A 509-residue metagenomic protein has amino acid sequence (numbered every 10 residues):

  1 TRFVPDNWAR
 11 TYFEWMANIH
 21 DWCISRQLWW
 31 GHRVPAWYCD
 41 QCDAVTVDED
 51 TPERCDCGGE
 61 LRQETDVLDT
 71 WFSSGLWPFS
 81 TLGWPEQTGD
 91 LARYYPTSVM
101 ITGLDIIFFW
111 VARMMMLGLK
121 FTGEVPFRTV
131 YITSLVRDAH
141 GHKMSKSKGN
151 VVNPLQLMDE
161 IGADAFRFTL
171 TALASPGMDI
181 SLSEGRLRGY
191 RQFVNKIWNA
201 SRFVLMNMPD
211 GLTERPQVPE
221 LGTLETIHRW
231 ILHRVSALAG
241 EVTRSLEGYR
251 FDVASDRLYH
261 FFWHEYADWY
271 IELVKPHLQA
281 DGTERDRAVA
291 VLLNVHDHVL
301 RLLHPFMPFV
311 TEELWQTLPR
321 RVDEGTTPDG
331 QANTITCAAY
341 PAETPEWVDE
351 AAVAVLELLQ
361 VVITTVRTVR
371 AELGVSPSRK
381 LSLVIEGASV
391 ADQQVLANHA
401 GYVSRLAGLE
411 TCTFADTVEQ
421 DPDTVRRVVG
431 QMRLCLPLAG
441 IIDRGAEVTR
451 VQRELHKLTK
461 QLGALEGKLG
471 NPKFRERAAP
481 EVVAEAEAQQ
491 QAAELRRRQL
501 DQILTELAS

Functional and structural regions predicted by a protein language model:
T1-D6, W84, L91-R93, K460: Residues forming anionic-ligand binding surfaces in small-molecule and nucleic-acid pockets of primarily soluble enzymes
R2-A9, P96-I106: The substrate-binding groove and active-site-proximal loops of carbohydrate-active enzymes, especially glycoside
T11-F72, L76, K120-D159, A163 (+2 more regions): Feature 926 captures the class I aminoacyl-tRNA synthetase adenylation module centered on the KMSKS loop
L82-G83, R427: Short beta-strand elements
T88-I101, L117-G118: Internal mixed beta-strand/loop scaffold within catalytic domains of large alpha/beta enzymes
L104-W110, L157-D159, D164-T171: Aromatic-rich carbohydrate-recognition surfaces in CAZymes
D105-F108, R113-F121, L258: Alpha-helical support elements that line or immediately flank enzyme active sites and cofactor-binding pockets
T171-A172, L238: A glycine-rich, basic-preceded beta-loop-alpha segment at the flavin cofactor/substrate interface of flavin-utilizing
